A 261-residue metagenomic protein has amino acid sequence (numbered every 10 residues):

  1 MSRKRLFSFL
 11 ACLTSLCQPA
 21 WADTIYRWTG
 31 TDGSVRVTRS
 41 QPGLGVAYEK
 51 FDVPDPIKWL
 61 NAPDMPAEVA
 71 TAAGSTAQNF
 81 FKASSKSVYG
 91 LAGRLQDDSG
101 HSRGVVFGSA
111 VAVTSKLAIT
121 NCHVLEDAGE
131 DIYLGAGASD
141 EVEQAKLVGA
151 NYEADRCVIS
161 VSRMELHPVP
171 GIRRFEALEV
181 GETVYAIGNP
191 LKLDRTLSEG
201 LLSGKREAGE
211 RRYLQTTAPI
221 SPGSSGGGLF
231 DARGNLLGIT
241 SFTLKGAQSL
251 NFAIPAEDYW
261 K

Functional and structural regions predicted by a protein language model:
M1-F9: Bacterial N-terminal signal peptides that target proteins for export
F9-L10, A20: Cleavable N-terminal signal peptides
C17-A72: Short, cationic interaction patches enriched in Lys/Arg with P/S/T/G and frequent prolines that mark the mature domain
Y26-R27, A110-V111, G227-G228: A residue-level detector for well-ordered beta-strand positions
L60-V111, A118-N121, K261: N-terminal activation segment of mature serine protease catalytic domains
D64-P66, Q96-D97, V105-F107, T114-G188 (+2 more regions): Conserved active-site neighborhood of the chymotrypsin/trypsin-like protease fold
S84-V105, E141, V161-G171, L193-K261: Active-site region of chymotrypsin-like
